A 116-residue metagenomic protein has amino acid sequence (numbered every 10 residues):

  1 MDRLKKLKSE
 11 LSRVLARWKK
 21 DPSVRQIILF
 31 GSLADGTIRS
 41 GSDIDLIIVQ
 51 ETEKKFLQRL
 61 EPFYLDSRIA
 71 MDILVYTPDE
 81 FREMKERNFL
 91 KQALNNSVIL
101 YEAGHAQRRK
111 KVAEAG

Functional and structural regions predicted by a protein language model:
M1-Q26, A34-G41, Q50-G116: Catalytic core of pol beta-like nucleotidyltransferases
